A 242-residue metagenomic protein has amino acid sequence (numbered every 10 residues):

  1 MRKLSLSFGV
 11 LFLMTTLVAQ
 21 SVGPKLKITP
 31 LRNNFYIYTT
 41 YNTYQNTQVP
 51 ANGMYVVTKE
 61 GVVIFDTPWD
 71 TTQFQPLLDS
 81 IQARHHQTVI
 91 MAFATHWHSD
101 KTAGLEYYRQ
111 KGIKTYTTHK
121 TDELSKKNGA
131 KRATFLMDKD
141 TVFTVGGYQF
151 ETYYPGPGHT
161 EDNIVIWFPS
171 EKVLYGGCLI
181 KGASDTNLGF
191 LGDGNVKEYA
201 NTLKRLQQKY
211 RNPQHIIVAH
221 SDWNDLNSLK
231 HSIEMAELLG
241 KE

Functional and structural regions predicted by a protein language model:
M1-V22: Bacterial Sec-dependent N-terminal signal peptides
V22-L31, Y116-E161, P169-S170, Q207-Y210: Metallo-beta-lactamase
P30-D79, V165-C178: Conserved beta-strand hairpin/beta-sheet module of binuclear metal-dependent hydrolase folds, prominently
N34, V56, D66, I81 (+9 more regions): Divalent metal-coordination and catalytic microenvironments
I37-T39, Y55, V63-F65, I90-A94 (+6 more regions): Structural recognition of the beta-strand scaffold that forms the well-ordered cores of secreted hydrolase catalytic
K59-G61, T72-Y116: Active-site metal-binding motif and surrounding structural segment of the metallo-beta-lactamase
G61-V62, W69-D70, P155-E234: Metallo-beta-lactamase
Q75, D79, A83, E106 (+5 more regions): Solvent-exposed, polar/charged alpha-helical surfaces in well-ordered, non-transmembrane soluble domains, broadly
